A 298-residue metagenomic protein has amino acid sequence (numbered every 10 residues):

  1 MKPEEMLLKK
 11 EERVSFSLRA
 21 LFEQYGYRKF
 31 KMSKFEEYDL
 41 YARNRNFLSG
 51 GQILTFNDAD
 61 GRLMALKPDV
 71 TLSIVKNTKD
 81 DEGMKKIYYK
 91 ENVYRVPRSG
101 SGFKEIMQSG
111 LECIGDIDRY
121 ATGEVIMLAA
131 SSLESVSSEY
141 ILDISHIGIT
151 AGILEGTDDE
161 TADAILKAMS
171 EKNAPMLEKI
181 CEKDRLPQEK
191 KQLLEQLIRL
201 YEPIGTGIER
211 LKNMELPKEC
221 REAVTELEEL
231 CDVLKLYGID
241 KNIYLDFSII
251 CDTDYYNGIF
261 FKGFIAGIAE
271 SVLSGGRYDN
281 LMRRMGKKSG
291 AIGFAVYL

Functional and structural regions predicted by a protein language model:
M1-K67, G123: TRNA-binding/sensing appendages of the translation machinery
L7-Y25, E37, D69-D80, Y88-S137 (+1 more regions): Positively charged, Gly/Ser-enriched RNA/tRNA-binding surfaces
K29, Y140, D159-T161, K241 (+1 more regions): Residue-level detector of short coil/turn "hinge" positions at structural boundaries
K29-M32, I87-Y89, I141-S145, Y244-D246: A structural signal for short, well-ordered beta-strand segments and their strand-loop junctions that often border
M32-G51, S145-E155, I249-G258: Beta-rich nucleic-acid/ligand-interaction surfaces
Q52-D58, D159-C181, L186, I239 (+1 more regions): Acidic, His- and aromatic-enriched active-site or binding-groove loops in soluble protein domains that engage sugars
S135-E139, D143-A151, D159-A162, K167-S170: Extended alpha-helical scaffolds
